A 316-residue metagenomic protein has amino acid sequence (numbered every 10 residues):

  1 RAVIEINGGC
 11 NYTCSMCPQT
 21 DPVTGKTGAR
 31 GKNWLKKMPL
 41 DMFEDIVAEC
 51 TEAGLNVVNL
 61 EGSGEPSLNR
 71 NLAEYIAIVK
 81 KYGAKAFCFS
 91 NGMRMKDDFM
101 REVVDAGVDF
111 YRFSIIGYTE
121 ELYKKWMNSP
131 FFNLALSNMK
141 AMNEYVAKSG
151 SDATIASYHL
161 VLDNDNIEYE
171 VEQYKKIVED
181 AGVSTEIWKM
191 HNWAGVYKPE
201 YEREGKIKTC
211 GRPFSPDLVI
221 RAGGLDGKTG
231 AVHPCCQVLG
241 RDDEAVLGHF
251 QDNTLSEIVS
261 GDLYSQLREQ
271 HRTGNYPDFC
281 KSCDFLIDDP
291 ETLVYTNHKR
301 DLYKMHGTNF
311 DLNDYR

Functional and structural regions predicted by a protein language model:
R1-F110, E121, K125-W126, N133 (+2 more regions): Conserved alpha-helical substructure of the radical SAM core
I4, G8-N11, E204, G274-P277: Processing junctions and N-termini across compartments
E5, A53-E61, K81-F89, V104-T119 (+2 more regions): Conserved C-terminal portion of the radical SAM core fold that forms the substrate/S-adenosylmethionine-binding
C10, C14-C17, C210, C235-C236 (+1 more regions): Short cysteine clusters
N69, M95-D97, E120, I167-E168 (+2 more regions): Short, well-ordered alpha-helical microsegments
K140, E144-I155, K176-R203, A231-V232 (+1 more regions): C-terminal accessory region of radical SAM enzymes
K198-F214: Short, basic/aromatic recognition patches
S215-L239: Active-site and channel-lining beta-strand-loop segments that bind or position nucleotide-derived/phosphorylated
